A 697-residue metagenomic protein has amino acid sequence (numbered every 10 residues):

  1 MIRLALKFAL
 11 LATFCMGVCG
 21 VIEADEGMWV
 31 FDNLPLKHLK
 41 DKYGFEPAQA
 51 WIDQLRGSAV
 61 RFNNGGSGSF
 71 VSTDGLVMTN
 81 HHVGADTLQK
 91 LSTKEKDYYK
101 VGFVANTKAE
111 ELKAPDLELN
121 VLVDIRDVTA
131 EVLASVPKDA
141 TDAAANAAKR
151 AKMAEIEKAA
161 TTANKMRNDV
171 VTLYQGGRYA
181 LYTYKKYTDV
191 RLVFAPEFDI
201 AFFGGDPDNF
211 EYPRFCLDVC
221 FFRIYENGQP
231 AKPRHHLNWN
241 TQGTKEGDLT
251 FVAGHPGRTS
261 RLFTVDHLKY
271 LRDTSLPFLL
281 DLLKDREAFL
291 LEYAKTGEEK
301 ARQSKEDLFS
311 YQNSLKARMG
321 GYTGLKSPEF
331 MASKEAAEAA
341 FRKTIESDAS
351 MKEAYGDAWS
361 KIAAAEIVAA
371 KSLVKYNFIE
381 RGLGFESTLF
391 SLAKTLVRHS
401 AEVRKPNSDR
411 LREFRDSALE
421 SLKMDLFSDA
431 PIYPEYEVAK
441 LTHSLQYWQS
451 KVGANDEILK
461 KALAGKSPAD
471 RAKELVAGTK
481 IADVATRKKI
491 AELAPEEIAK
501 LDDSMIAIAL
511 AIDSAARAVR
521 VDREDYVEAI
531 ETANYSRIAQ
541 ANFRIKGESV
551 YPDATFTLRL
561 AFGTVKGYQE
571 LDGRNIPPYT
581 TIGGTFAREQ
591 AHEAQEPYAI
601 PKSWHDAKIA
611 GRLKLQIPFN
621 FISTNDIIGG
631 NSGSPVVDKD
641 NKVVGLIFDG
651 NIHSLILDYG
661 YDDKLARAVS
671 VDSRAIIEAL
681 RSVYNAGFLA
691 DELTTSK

Functional and structural regions predicted by a protein language model:
I2, A9, C19-K697: Terminal presequence/propeptide segments associated with secretion/organelle targeting and zymogen/polyprotein
